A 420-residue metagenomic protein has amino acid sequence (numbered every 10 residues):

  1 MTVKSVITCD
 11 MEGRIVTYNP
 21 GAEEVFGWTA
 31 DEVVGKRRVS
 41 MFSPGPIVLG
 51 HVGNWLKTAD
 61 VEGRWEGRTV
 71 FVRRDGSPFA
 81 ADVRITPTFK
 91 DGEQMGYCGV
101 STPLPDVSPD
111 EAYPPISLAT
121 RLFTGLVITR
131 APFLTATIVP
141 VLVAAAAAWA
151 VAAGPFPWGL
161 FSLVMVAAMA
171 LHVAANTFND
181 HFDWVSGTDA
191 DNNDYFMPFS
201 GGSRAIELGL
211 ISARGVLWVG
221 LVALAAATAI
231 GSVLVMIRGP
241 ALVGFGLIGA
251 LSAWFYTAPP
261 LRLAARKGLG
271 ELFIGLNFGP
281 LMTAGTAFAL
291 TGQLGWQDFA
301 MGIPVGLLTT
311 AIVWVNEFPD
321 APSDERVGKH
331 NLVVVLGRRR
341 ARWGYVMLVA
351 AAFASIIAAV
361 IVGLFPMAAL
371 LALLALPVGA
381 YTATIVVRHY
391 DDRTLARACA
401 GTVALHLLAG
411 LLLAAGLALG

Functional and structural regions predicted by a protein language model:
I15-V16: Conserved hydrophobic beta-strand signature of PAS-family and PAS-like sensory domains
A22-V33: PAS/PAS-like sensory domain cap-loop motif
E32-P46: PAS-family sensory/regulatory domains
P44-D60: PAS/Per-ARNT-Sim sensory domains
V70-G76, F89: PAS-family sensory domains
E93-V107: PAS-family sensory domains
T124, G202-Q293: Intramembrane alpha-helical segments
N193-M236, V333-F365, V403-A409: Multi-pass membrane catalytic core of lipid/isoprenoid biosynthesis enzymes
